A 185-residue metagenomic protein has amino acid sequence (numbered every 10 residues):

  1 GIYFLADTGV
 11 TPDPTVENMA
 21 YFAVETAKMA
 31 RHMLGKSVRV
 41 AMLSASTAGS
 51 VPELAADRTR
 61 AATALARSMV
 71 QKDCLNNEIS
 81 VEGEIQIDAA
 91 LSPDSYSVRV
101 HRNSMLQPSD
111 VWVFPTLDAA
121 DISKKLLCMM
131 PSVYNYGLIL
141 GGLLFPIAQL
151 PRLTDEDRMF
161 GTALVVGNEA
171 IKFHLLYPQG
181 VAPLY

Functional and structural regions predicted by a protein language model:
G1-Y185: Anion-binding alpha/beta catalytic cores of soluble intermediary-metabolism enzymes, centered on
